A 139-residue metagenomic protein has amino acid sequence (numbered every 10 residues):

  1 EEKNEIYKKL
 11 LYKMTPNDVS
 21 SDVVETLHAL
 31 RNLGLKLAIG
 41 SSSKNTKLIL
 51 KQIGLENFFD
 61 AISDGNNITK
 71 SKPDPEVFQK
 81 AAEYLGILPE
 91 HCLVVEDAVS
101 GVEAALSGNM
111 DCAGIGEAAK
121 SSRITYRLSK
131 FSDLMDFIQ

Functional and structural regions predicted by a protein language model:
E1-K9, A61: Short, basic/glycine-rich phosphate-binding loops at helix/coil junctions that contact nucleotide phosphates
K9-I39: Short, acidic loop-to-helix structural element flanking the phosphoryl-transfer center in phosphate-processing enzymes
H28-A29, S43-Q139: Asp-based, Mg2+/Mn2+-dependent phosphohydrolase catalytic module
